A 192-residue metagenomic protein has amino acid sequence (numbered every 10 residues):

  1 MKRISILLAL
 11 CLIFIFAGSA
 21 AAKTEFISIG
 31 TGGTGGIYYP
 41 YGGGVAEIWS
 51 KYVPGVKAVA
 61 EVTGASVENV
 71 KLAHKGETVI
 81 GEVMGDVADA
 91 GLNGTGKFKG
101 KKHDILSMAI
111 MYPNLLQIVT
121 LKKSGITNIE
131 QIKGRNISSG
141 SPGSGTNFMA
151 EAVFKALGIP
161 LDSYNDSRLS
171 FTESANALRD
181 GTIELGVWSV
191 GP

Functional and structural regions predicted by a protein language model:
M1-L8: Bacterial N-terminal signal peptides that target proteins for export
L8-I15: Bacterial N-terminal signal peptides
F16-A22: Sec/Tat signal peptide C-region and signal peptidase I cleavage site
F26-Y52, V56, N114-D180: Bilobed "Venus flytrap"/periplasmic-binding protein-like clamshell domains and structurally analogous long
G43-E47, V59-K102, T172-A177, P192: Pocket-flanking alpha-helical
K99-M111: A structural signal for short loop-to-beta-strand junctions that line the ligand-binding cleft of periplasmic/secreted
G186-P192: Short, intrinsically disordered, charge-balanced linker/junction segments flanking boundaries in proteins
